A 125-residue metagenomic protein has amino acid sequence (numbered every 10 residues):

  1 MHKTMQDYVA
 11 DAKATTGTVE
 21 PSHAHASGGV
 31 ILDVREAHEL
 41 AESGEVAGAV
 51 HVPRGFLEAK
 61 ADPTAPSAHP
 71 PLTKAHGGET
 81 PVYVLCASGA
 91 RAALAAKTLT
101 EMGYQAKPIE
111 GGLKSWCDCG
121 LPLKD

Functional and structural regions predicted by a protein language model:
M1-S43, D125: Flexible, polar/low-complexity N-terminal or interdomain linker segments that lie immediately upstream of folded
H25, E58, K114: Nucleotide phosphate-binding site architecture
G29, A49, A106: Hydrophobic anchor at the start of a short beta-strand that flanks the dinucleotide cofactor-binding loop
L40-A47, W116: Short loop/helix-cap segments at secondary-structure boundaries that form the rim of catalytic
V50, S67-A68, L123-D125: Short, hinge-like loop/turn segments at secondary-structure boundaries
V50-P53, L57: Thiol-based oxidoreductase modules, predominantly thioredoxin-like and allied folds used for disulfide exchange
A59-A65, W116-L121: Short, charged, surface-exposed secondary-structure boundary motifs
S67-D118: Catalytic cysteine-centered active loop of the rhodanese-like fold, especially the PTP/DSP P-loop
